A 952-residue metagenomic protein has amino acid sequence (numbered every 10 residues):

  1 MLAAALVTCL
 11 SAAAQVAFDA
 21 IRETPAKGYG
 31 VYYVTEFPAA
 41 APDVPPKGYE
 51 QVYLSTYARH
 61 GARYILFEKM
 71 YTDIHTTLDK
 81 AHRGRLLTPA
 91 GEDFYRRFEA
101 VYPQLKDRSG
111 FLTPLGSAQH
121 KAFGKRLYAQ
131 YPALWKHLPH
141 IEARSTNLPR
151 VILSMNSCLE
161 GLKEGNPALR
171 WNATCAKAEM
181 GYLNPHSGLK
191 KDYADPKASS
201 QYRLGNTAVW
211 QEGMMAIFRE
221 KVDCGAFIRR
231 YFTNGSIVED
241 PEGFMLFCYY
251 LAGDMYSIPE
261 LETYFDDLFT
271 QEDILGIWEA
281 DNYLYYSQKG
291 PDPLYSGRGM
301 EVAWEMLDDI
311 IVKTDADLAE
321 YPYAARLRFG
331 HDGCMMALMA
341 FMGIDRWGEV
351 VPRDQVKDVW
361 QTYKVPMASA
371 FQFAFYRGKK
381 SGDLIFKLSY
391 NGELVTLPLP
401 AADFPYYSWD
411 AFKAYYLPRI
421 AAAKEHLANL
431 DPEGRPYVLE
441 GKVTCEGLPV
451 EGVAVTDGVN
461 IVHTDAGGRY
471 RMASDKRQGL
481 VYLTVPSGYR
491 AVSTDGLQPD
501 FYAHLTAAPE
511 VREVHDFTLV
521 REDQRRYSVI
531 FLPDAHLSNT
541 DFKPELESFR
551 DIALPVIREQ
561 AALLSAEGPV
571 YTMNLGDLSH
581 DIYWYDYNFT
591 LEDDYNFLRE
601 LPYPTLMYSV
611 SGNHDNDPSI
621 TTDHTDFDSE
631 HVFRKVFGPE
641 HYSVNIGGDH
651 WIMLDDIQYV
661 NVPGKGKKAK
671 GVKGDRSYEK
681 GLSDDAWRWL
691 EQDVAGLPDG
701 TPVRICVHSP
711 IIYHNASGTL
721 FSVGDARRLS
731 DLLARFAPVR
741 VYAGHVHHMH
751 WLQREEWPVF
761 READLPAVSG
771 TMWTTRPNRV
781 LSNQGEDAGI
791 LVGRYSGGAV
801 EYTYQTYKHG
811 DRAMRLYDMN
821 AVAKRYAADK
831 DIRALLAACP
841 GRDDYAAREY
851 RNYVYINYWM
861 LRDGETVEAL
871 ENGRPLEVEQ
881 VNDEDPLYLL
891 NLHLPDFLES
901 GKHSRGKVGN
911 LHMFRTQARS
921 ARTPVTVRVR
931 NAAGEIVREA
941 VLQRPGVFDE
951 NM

Functional and structural regions predicted by a protein language model:
Q15-H140, L148-R326, G330-D431: Signature for phosphate-centric chemistry
G116, T464-G479, F517, N910-H912: Glycine-centered loop-to-beta-strand initiation motif
Y286-K387, P702-C706, P710-R812: Long, structured stretches of catalytic cores involved in phosphate-ester chemistry, encompassing
S369-K379, E756, F760-L861, E865-E868 (+2 more regions): Binuclear metal-dependent phosphoesterase catalytic core
G434-V438, C445-E446, D475-K476, Y489-Y585 (+1 more regions): N-terminal active-site segment of His-dependent metallophosphoesterases
Y437-E440, T444-V459: Short, ordered, surface-exposed loop/turn motifs in non-cytosolic proteins
E451-D475, Q880: Short, acidic Ser/Thr/Gly-rich low-complexity loop/linker segments typical of extracellular and cell-surface proteins
G488-S493, P499-V511, D516, W584-L697 (+3 more regions): Extended active-site neighborhood of metal-dependent phosphoesterases/phosphodiesterases
